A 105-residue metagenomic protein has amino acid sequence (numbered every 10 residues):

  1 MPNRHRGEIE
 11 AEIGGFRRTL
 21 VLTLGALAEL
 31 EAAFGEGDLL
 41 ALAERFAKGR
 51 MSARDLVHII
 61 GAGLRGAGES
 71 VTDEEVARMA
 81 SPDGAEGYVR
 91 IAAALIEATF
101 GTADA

Functional and structural regions predicted by a protein language model:
M1-E12, R17, E36-R54, R65-A105: Charged interaction scaffolds used for protein-protein
L20-L22: Short capping micro-motif at the N-terminus of alpha-helices
L24-A41: Short, surface-exposed, low-complexity cationic segments
I60: A residue-level signal for conserved active-site and pocket-lining positions in enzyme catalytic cores
